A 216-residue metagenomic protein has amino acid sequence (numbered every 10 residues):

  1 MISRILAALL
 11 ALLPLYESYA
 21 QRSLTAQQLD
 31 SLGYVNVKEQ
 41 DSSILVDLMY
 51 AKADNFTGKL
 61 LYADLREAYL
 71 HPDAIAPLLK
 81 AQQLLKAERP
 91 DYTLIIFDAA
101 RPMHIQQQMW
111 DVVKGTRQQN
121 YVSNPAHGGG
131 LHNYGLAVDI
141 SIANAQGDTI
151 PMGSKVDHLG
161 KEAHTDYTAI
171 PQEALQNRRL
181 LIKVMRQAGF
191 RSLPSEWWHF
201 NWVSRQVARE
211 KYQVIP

Functional and structural regions predicted by a protein language model:
M1-S23: Bacterial Sec-dependent N-terminal signal peptides
Y19-A99, D111-S195, V203-P216: Extracytoplasmic cell-surface/polysaccharide-interacting catalytic and binding patches
P102: Segments that shape or occlude catalytic/ligand-binding pockets
I105: Short, well-ordered surface patches within globular domains
Q108: Catalytic and binding regions of secreted/periplasmic enzymes and modules that target cell-wall glycans
F200: Conserved metal-phosphate-binding beta-hairpin within the catalytic cores of diverse ATP-dependent phosphoryl-transfer
